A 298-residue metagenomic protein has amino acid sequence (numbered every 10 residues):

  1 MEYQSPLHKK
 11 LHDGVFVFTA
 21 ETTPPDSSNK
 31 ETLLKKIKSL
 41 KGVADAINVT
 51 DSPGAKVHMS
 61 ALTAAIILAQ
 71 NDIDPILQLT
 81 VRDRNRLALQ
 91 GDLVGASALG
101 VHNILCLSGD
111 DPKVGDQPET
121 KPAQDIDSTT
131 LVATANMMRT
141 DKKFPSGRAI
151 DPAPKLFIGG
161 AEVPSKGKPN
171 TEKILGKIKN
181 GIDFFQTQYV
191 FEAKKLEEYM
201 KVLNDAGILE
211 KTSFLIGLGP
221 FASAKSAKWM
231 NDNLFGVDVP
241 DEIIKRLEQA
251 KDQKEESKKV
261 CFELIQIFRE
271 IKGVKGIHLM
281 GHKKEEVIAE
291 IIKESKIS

Functional and structural regions predicted by a protein language model:
M1-T23, S27, K35, K143-K155: N-terminal amphipathic alpha-helix/helix-capping segment at the start of soluble metabolic enzymes
S5-H8, N29-E31, A55-I67, N85-G91 (+4 more regions): Active-site-adjacent beta->alpha loops and helix N-cap segments on the catalytic face of soluble alpha/beta enzymes
V17-E31, P75-L87, K155-P169, L247-K259: Active-site mouth loops of central-metabolism enzymes
E21, I47, A96, K177 (+3 more regions): Conserved, mostly hydrophobic/aromatic
S27-L40, S60-A61, R86-L93, K166-I178 (+1 more regions): Short, acidic/polar
V43-D83: Active-site cofactor/substrate anionic-group-binding motifs, chiefly glycine- and Lys/Arg-rich phosphate-binding loops
I47-V57, L79-T80, C106, D183-A193 (+1 more regions): Catalytic beta/alpha-barrel core
P122-D151, A161-K166, A206-L264, K283 (+1 more regions): Active-site pocket-lining/capping segments in soluble small-molecule metabolic enzymes
